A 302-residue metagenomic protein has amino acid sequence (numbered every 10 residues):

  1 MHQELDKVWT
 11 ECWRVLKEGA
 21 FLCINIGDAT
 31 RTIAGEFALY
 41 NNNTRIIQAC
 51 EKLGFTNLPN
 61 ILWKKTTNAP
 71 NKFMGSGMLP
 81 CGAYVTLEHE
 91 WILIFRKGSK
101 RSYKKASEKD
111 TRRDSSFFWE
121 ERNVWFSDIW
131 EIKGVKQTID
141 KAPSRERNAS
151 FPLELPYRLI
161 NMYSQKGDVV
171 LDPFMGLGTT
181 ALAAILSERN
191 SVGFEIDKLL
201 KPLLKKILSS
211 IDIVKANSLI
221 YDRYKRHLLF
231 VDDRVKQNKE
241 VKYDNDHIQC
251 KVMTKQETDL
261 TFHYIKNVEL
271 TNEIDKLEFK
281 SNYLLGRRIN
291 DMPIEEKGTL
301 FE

Functional and structural regions predicted by a protein language model:
M1-M74, A83, F117-E302: S-adenosyl-L-methionine-dependent nucleic acid methyltransferase catalytic domains
M74-G77, D110: Short, surface-exposed loop/helix-turn segments at secondary-structure junctions that function as lids/hinges flanking
P80: Eukaryotic intrinsically disordered and solvent-exposed regulatory patches
A83-R101: Conserved beta strand-loop-helix elements of the APE1-like EEP
K100-S102, Q137-T138: Short, acidic Gly/Pro/Ser/Thr-rich loop/turn segments
R101-A106, R122-W125: Proline-centered turn/helix-capping motifs that create local helix->coil transitions or kinks
E108-W119: Active-site-adjacent helix-turn-beta-strand microarchitecture at beta-sheet edges that either contains or buttresses
